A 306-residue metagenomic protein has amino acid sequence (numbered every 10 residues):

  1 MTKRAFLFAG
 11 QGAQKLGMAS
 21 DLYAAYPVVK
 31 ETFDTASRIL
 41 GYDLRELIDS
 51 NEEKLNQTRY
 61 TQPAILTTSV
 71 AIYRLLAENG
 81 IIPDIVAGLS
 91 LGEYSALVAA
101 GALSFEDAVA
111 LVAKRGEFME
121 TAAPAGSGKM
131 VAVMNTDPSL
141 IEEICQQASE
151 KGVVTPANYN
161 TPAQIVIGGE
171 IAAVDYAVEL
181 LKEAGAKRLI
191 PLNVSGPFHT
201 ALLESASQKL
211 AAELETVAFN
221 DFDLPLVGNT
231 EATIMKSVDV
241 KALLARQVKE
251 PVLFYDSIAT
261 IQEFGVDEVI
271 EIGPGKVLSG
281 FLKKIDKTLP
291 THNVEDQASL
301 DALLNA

Functional and structural regions predicted by a protein language model:
T2-L140, R188, E268-Q297, A302: FabD-like malonyl-/acyl-CoA
R4, F8, I48, V153 (+2 more regions): Short, flexible segments with low predicted structural confidence
G12-A13, G101-A242, R246-V248: Alpha/beta catalytic cores of group-transfer enzymes, especially the acyltransferase/condensing modules of polyketide
T61-P63, P197-F198, P251: Glycine-rich phosphate/pyrophosphate-binding beta-alpha loops
R74-E78, E143, A212, T260: Residue-level signal for well-ordered alpha-helical scaffold segments within enzymatic catalytic domains
A77, K182, Q262-G265: Non-catalytic positions within long, well-ordered alpha-helices that form the structural scaffold/packing of enzyme
F219-G228, K241, R246, E250 (+2 more regions): Cys-dependent protein tyrosine phosphatase-like superfamily
